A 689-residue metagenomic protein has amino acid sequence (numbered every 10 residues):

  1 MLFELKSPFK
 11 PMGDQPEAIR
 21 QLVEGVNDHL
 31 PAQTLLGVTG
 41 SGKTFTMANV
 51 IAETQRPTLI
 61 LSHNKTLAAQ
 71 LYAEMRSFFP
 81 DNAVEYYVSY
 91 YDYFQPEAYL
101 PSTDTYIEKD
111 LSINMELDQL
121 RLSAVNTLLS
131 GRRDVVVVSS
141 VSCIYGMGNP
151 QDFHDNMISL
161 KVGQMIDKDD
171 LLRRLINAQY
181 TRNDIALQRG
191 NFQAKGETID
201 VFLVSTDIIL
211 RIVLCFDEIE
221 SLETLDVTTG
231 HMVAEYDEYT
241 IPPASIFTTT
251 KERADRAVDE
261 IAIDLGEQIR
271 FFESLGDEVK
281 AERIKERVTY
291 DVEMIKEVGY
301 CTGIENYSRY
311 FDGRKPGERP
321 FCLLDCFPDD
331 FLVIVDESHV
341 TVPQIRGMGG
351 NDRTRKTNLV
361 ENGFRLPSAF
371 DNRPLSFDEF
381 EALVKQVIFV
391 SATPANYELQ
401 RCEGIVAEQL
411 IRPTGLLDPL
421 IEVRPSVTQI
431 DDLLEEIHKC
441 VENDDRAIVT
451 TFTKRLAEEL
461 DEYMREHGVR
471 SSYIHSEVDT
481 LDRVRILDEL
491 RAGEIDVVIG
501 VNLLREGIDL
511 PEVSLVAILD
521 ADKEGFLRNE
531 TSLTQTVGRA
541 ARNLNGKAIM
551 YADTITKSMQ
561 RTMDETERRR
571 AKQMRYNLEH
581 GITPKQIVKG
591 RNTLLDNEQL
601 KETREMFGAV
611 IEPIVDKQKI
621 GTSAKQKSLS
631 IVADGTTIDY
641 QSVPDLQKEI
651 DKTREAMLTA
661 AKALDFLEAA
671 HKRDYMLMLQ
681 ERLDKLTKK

Functional and structural regions predicted by a protein language model:
M1-L36: Conserved pre-motif I regulatory segment
D28-T34, R56-P57, R133-V135, D445-R446: Pre-Walker A (Motif I) flank of P-loop NTPase domains
D28-V50: Walker A/P-loop
P57-A69, Y86, K280, C440-E462: Conserved strand-helix element at the start of the C-terminal RecA-like helicase core
A69-S77, E97-Y99, E459-Y463: Short amphipathic alpha-helical segment within the helicase RecA-like ATPase core that mediates nucleic-acid
P80-S89, G303, R446-I448, L460-D482: Conserved RecA-like helicase motor-core motifs
Y87-D432, E436-E442, D461, R465 (+3 more regions): N-terminal cationic and glycine-rich segments that engage phosphates or anionic surfaces
V478-G500: Conserved helicase ATPase core of P-loop NTP-dependent helicases/translocases
